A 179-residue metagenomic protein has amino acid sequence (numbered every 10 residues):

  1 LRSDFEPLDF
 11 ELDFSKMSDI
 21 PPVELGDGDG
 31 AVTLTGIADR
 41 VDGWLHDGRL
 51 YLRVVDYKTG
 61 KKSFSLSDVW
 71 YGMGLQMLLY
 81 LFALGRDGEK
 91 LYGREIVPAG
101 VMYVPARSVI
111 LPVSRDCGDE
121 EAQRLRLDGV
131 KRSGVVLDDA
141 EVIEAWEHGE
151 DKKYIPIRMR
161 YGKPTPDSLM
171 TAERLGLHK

Functional and structural regions predicted by a protein language model:
L1-K179: Structural signature of nuclease core domains in nucleic-acid processing machines
